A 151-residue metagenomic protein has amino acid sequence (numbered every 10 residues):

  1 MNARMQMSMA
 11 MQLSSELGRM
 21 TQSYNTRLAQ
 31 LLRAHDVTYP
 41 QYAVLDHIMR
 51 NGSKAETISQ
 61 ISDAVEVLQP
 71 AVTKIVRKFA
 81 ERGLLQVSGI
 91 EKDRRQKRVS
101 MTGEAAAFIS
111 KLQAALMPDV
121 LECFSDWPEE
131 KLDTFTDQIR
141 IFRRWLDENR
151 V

Functional and structural regions predicted by a protein language model:
M1-H35, R82-L84: N-terminal leader segment of winged-helix/HTH proteins
M1-M5, E129-V151: C-terminal regulatory/oligomerization modules of transcriptional regulators
Q12, A43-H47, A107: Pre-recognition alpha-helix immediately N-terminal to the DNA-recognition helix within helix-turn-helix or winged-helix
T26-L68: N-terminal helix-turn-helix DNA-binding core of bacterial DNA-binding proteins
I58, V76-R77: Short, hydrophobic-biased segments on the C-terminal half of alpha helices that form "recognition helices"
R77-T134: Charged, amphipathic alpha-helical coiled-coil/dimerization segments
